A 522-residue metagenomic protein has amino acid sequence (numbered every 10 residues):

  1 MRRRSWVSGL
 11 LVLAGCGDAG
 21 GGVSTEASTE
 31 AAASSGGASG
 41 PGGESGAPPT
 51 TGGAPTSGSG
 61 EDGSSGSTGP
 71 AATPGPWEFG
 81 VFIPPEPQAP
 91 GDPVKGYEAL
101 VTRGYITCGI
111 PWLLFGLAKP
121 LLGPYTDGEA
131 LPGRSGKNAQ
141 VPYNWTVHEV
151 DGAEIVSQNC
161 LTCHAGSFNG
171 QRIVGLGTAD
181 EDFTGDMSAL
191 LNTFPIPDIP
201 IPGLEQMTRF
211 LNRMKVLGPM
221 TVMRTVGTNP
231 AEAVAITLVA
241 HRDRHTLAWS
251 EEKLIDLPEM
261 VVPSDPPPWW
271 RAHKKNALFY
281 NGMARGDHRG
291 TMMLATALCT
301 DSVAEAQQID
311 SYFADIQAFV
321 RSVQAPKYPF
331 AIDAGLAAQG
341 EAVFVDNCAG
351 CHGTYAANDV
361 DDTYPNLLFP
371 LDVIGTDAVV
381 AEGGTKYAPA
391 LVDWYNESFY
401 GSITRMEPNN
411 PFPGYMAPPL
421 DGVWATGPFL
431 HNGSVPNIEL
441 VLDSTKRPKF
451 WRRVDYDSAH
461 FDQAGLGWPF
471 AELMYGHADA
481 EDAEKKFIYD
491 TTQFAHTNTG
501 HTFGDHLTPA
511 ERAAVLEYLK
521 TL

Functional and structural regions predicted by a protein language model:
M1-A14: Sec-dependent bacterial lipoprotein signal peptides
L13-T73: Ser/Thr-rich, Pro/Gly/Ala-heavy low-complexity intrinsically disordered linkers and tails of secreted extracellular
G69-L522: Periplasmic c-type cytochrome electron-transfer domains
